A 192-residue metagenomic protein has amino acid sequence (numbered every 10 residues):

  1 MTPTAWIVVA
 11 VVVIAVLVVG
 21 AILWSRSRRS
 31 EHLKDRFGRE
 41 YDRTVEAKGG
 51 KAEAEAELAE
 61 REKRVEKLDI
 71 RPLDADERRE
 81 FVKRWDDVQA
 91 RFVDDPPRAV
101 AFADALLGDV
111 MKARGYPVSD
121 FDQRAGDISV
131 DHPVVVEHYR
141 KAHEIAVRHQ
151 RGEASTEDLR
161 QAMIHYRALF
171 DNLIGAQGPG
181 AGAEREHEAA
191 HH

Functional and structural regions predicted by a protein language model:
M1-I14: Feature marks short, highly hydrophobic, charge-poor N-terminal signal-anchor/signal peptide-like helices that anchor
A15-V16, F92: Amphipathic alpha-helical coiled-coil/heptad-repeat segments
V16-S30: Cytosolic-side junction of a single-pass transmembrane alpha-helix
R28-H138, A142-A154: Elongated extramembrane "stalk/tether" segments
E144-H192: Extracytoplasmic/periplasmic C-terminal soluble domains
